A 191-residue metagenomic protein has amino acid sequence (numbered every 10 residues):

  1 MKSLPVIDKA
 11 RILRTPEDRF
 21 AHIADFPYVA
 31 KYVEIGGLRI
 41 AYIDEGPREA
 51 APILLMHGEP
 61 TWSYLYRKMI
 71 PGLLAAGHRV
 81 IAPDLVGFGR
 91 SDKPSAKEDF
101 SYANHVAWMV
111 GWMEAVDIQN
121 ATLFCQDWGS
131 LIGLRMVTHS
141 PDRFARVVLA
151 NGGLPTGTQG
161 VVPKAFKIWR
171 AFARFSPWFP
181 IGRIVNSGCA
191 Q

Functional and structural regions predicted by a protein language model:
K2-Y28, L38-I40, E45-P52, L65 (+4 more regions): Flexible "cap/lid" subdomain of the alpha/beta-hydrolase fold that forms the substrate-access gate
K31-I35: Short acidic-hydrophobic surface loop/beta-edge motif
L55-G58, A82: Structural cue for short, hydrophobic secondary-structure segments
E59-I70: The serine-hydrolase catalytic nucleophile loop
G72-L74: Short hydrophobic signal-anchor/transmembrane segments that target glycosyltransferases and glycosylation machinery
